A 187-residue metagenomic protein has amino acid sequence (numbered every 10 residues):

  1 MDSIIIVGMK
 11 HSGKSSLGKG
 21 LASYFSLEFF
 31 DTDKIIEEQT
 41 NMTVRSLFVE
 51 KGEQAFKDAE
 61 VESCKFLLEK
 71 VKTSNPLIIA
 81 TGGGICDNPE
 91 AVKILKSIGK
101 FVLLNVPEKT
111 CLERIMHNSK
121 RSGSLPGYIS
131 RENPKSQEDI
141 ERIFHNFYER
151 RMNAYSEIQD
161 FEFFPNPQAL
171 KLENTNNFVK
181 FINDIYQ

Functional and structural regions predicted by a protein language model:
I6: Hydrophobic anchor at the beta1->P-loop junction of P-loop NTPases
M9: P-loop (Walker A) phosphate-binding loop of NTP-binding proteins
S12: ATP-binding Walker
S15: Walker A/P-loop
K34-K96, K120-R121, G127, N133-K135: ATP-dependent small-molecule kinase phosphotransfer cores that center on conserved nucleotide phosphate-binding segments
P76, R142, N146-Q187: NTP-dependent small-molecule kinase module
I98-M152: A glycine- and Lys/Arg-enriched "phosphate-lid" helix/loop adjacent to the NTP-binding pocket of small-molecule kinases
